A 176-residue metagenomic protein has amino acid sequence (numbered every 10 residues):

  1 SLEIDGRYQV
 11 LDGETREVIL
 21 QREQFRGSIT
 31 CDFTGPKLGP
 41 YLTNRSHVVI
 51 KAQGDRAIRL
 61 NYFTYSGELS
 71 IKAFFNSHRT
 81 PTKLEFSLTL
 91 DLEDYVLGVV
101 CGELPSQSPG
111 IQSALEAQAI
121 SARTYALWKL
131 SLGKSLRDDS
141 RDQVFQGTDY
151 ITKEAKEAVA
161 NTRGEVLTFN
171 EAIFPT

Functional and structural regions predicted by a protein language model:
S1-T176: Conserved, single-site charged/polar hotspot
